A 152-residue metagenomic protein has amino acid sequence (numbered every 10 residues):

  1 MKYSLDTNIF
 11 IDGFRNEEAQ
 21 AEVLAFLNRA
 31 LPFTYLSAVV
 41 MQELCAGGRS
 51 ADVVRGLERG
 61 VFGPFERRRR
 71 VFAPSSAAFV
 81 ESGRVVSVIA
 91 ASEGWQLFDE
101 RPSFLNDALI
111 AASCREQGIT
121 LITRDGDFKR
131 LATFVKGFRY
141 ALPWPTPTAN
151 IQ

Functional and structural regions predicted by a protein language model:
M1-S37, A46-G63, P147-N150: Short, well-structured N-terminal submotif of metal-dependent ribonuclease cores
D6-T7, L44, S82, C114: Generic structural signal for small/hydrophobic residues in well-ordered secondary structure, especially within
F10, M41-L44, F128-K129: A generic structural signal for short hydrophobic patches within well-formed alpha-helices
M41, V54, E58, F79-S82 (+1 more regions): A general structural signal for well-ordered alpha-helical segments in protein cores
A51-R55, I89-A90, F138-L142: Short, hinge-like loop/turn segments at secondary-structure boundaries
R69-S75, Y140-P145: Short acidic-hydrophobic, aromatic-tinged amphipathic segments that line or gate anion-handling sites
R70-R124: Active-site neighborhoods of divalent-metal-dependent phosphate/nucleic-acid chemistry enzymes
A111-Q152: Acidic, PIN/NYN-like endoribonuclease modules and their adjacent C-terminal/linker elements
